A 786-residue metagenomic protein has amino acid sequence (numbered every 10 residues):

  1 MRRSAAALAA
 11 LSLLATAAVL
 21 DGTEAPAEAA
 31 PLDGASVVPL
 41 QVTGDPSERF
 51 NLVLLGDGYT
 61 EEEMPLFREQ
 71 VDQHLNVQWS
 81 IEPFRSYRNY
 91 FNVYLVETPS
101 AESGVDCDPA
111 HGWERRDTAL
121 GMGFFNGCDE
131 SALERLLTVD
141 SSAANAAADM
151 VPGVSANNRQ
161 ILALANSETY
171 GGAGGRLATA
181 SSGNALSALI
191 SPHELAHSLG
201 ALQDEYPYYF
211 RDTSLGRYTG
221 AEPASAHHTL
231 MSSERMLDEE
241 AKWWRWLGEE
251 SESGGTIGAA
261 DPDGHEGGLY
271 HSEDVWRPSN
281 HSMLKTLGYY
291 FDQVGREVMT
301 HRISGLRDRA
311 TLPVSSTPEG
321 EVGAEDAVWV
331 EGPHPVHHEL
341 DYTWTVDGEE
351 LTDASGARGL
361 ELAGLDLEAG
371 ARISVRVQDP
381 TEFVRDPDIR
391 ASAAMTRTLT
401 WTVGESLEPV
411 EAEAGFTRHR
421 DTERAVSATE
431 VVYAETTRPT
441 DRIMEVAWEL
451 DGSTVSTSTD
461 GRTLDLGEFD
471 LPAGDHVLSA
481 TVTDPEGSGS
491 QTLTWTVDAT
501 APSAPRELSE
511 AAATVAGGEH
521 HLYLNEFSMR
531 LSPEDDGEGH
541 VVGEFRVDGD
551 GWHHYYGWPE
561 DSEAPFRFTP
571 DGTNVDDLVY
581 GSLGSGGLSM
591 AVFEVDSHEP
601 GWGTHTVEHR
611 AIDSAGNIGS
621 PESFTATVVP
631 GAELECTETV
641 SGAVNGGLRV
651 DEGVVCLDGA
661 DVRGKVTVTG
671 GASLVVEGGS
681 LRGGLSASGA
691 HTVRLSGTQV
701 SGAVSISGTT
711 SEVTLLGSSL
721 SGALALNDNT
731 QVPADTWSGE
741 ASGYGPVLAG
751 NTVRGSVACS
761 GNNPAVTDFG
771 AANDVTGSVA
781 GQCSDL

Functional and structural regions predicted by a protein language model:
M1-A29: Secretory targeting and sorting signals
A30-A148, S182, F383: Propeptide-to-catalytic entry region of secreted or membrane-anchored zinc metalloproteases
M64-F67, G171-P192: Short pre-active-site segment immediately N-terminal to the catalytic Zn-binding motif
L195-R211: Catalytic Zn2+-binding segment of zinc metalloproteases
Y206-G359, A371-L399, G404-A414, P439-T440: Replace "(M1/M4/M9/M12/WLM)" with "(e.g., M1/M4/M8/M9/M12/M26/WLM)" and add "not limited to" to clarify scope
P318-V330, E382-A447, S453, L466-A632: Low-complexity, disordered linker/stalk regions enriched in Pro/Thr/Ser/Gly
G348-L362, G452-L466: Surface-exposed, flexible coil segments in extracellular/virion-facing regions
P630-L786: Extended beta-solenoid/beta-helix repeat architectures
